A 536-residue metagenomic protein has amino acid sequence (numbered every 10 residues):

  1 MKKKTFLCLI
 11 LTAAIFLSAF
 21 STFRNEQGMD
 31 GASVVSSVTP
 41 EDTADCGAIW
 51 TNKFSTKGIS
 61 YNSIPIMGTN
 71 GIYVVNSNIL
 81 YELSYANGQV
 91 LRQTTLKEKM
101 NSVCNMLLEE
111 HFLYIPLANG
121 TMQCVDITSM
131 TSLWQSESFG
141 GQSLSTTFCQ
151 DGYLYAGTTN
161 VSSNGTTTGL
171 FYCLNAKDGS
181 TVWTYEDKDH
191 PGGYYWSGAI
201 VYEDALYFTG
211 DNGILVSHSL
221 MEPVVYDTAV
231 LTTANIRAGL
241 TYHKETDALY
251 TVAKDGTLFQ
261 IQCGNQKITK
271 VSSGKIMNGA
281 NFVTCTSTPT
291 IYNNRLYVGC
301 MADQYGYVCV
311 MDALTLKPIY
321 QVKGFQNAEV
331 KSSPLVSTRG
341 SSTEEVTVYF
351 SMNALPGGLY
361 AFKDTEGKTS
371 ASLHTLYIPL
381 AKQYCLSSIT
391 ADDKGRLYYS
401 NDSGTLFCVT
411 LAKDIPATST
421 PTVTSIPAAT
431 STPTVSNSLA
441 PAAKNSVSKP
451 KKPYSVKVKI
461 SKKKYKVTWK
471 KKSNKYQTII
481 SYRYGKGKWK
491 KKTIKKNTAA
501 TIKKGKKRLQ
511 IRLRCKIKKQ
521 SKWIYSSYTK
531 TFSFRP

Functional and structural regions predicted by a protein language model:
K4-T22: Sec-dependent N-terminal signal peptides of Gram-positive bacterial secreted proteins and lipoproteins
T22-N62, I66-V103, L107-L144, F148-A417: Extracytoplasmic/lumenal domain signature
I415-S448: Ser/Thr/Gly/Pro-rich low-complexity, disordered linker/stalk segments of secreted and cell-surface proteins
L439-S473, K522-P536: Pro/Thr/Ser/Gly-rich low-complexity, intrinsically disordered linker/stalk tracts
K470-G485, W489: Solvent-exposed loop/turn segments flanking beta-strands in beta-repeat/beta-sandwich domains
K491-K496: Short beta-strand segments within Ig-like beta-sandwich modules, predominantly Fibronectin type-III
T498-A500: Short strand-edge motifs at loop-to-beta-strand transitions and within beta-strands of extracellular beta-rich domains
I502-W523: Beta-strand-rich modules
